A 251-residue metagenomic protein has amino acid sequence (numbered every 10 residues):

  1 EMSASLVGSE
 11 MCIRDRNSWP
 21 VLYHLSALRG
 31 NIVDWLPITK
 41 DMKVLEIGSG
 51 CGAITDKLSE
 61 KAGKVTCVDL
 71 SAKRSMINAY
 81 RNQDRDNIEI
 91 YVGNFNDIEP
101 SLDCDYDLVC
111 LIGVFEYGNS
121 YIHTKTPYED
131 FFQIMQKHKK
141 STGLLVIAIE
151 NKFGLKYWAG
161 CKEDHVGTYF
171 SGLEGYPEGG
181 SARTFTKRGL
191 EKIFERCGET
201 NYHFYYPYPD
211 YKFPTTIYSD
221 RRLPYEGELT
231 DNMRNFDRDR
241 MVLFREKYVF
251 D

Functional and structural regions predicted by a protein language model:
M2-G8: Single conserved hydrophobic/aromatic residue that forms the stacking wall/gate of nucleotide- or nucleobase-binding
D41-G50: Conserved class I S-adenosyl-L-methionine
C51-A62: Conserved SAM-binding loop of SAM-dependent methyltransferases across substrates and taxa, primarily the Class I
K61-D97: Class I SAM-dependent methyltransferase SAM/SAH-binding core
T126-L144: A short glycine-rich, Lys/Arg-flanked "PGG" loop and its adjoining helix->strand segment in the class I
V146-T168: Conserved class I S-adenosyl-L-methionine
G180-G198, Y202-F204: Short alpha-helix
G189, H203, P207-D251: Rossmann-like AdoMet/SAM-dependent catalytic core
